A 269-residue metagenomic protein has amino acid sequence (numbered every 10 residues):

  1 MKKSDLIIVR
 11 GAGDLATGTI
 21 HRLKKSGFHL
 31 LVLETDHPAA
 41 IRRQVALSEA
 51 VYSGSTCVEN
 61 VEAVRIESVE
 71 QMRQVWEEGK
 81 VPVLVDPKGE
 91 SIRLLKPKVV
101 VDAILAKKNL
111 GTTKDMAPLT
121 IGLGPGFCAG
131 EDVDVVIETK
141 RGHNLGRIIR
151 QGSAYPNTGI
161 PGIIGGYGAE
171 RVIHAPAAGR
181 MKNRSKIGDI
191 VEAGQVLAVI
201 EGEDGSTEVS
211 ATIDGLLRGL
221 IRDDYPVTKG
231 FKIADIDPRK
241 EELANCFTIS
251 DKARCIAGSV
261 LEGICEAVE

Functional and structural regions predicted by a protein language model:
M1-E269: Well-ordered secondary-structure scaffolds
